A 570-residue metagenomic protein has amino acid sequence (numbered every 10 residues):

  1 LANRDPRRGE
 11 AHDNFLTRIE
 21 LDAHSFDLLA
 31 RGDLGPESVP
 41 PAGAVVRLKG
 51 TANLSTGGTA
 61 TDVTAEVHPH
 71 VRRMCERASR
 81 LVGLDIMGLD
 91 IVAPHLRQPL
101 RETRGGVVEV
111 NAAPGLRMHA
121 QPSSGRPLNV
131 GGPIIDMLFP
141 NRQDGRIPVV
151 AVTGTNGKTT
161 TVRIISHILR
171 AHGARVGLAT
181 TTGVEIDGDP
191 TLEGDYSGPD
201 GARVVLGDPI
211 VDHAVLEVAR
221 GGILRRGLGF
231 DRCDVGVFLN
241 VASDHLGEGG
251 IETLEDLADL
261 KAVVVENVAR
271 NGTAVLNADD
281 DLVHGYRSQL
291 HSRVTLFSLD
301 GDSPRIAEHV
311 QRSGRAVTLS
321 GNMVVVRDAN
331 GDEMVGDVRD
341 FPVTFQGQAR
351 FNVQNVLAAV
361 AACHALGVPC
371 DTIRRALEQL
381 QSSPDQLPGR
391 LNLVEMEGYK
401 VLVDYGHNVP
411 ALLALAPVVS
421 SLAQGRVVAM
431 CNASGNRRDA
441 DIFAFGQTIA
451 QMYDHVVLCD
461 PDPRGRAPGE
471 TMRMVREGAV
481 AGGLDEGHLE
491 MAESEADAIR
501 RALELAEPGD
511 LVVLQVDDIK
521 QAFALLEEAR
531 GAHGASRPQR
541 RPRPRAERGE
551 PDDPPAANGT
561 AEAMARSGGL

Functional and structural regions predicted by a protein language model:
L1-V67: Catalytic core of tubulin tyrosine ligase-like
D5, G9, R47-A151: ATP-dependent carboxylate activation and anion-phosphoryl transfer catalytic cores that bind Mg-ATP to form
D90, A179, E217, L239 (+7 more regions): Residue-level signal for inorganic ion chemistry
T103, D231-R232, Q289-S292, M452 (+1 more regions): Short, structured coil segments at secondary-structure junctions
P140-D187: Walker A (P-loop) phosphate-binding motif
R163, G250, A349, A358-D371 (+1 more regions): ATP-dependent carboxylate-amine ligase
P190-H309, D340-Q346, V409, L413: Flexible active-site lid/hinge loop adjacent to a nucleotide/diphosphate and Mg2+-phosphate binding pocket
I251-A258, A262, G272, H291-L413: Adenine nucleotide phosphate-binding catalytic loops in nucleotide-utilizing enzymes
